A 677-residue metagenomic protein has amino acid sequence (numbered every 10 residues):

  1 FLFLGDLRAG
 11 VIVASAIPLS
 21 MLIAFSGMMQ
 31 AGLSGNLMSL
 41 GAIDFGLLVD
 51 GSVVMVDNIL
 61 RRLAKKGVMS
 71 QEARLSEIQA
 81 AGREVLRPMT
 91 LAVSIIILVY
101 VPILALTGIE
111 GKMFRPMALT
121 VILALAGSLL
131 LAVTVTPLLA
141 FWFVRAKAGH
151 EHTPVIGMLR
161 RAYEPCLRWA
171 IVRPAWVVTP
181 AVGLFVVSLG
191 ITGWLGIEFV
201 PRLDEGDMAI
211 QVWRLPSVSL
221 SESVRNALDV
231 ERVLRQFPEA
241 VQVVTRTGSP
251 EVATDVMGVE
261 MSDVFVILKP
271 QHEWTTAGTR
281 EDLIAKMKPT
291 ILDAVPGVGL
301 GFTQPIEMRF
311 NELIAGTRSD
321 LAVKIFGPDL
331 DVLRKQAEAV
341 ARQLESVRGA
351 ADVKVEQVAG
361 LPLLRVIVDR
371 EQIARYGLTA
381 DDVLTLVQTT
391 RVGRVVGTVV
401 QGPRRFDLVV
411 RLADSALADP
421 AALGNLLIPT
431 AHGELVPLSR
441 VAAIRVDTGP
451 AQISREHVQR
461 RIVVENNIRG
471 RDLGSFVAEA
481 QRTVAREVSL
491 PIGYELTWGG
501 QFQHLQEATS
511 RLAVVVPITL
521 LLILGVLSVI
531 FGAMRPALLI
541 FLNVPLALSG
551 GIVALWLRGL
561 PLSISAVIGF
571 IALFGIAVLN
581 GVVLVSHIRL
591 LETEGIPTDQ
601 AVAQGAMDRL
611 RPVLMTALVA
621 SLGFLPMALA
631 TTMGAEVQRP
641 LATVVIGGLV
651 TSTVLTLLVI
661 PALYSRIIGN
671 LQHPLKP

Functional and structural regions predicted by a protein language model:
L2-R61, A105, L123, L522-D608 (+3 more regions): Hydrophobic transmembrane alpha-helices and their membrane-interface caps in long multi-pass transport proteins
L33, I103-M113, V182-V218, E273-T275 (+2 more regions): Transmembrane helices with small-residue packing motifs
F45-L60, L86-A105, K112-E151, V264 (+5 more regions): Transmembrane alpha-helices and their membrane-interface boundaries in multi-pass membrane transporters and channels
V56, R62-L91, R160, T509 (+1 more regions): Helix-loop junctions and hydrophobic alpha-helical segments within the transmembrane domains of large membrane
A64-A80, I109-R115, T134-F185, P216-E222 (+4 more regions): Interfacial helix-loop-helix hairpins and adjacent transmembrane helices of multi-pass alpha-helical membrane proteins
Q71-L75, Q79, G301, R334-T519 (+4 more regions): Extracytoplasmic/periplasmic membrane-proximal domains and adjacent transmembrane bundles of envelope biogenesis
R83-V85, E151-P201, V241, A285 (+2 more regions): Signature of alpha-helical transmembrane segments and their immediate interfacial
S221-T317, R342, E371-G393: Solvent-exposed, membrane-proximal periplasmic/extracellular interface segments of envelope transport and secretion
